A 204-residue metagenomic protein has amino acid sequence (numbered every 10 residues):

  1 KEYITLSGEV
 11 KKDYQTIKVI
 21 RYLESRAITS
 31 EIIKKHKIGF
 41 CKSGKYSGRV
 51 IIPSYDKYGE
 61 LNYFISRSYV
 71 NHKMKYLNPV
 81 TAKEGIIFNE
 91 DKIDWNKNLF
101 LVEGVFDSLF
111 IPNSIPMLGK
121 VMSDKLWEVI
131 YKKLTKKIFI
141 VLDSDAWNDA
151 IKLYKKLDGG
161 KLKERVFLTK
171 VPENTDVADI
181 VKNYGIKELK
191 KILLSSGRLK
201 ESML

Functional and structural regions predicted by a protein language model:
K1-I51, Y55-Y58, D91-I93, G160 (+2 more regions): TOPRIM metal-binding catalytic domain and adjacent DNA-binding surface shared by DnaG-type primases
L23, G59, I140, V177: A residue-level signal for conserved active-site and pocket-lining positions in enzyme catalytic cores
K42-K137: Phosphate-handling DNA/RNA-contact segment within nucleic-acid enzymes
V50, V129-T135, D176-K190: Short, surface-exposed amphipathic charged segments that create phosphate/polyanion-binding patches used for binding
L101, K136-D149: Acidic beta-strand-to-loop metal/phosphate-binding motif
L118-D124, L142-A146, V171-E173: Short, acidic/turn-prone active-site loops that include or flank metal/cofactor- and phosphate-binding residues
D149-L162: Short, aromatic/basic amphipathic alpha-helical patches
E164-T175: A generic structural motif
